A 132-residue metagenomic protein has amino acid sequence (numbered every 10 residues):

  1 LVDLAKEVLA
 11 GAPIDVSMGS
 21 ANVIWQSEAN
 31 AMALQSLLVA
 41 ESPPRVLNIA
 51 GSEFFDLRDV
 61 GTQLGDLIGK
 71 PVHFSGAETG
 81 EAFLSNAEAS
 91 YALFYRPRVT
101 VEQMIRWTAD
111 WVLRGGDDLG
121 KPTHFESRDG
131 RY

Functional and structural regions predicted by a protein language model:
L1-E28, L64: NAD(P)-dependent short-chain dehydrogenase/reductase
L4, A89-S90: Structural element of the ATP-grasp superfamily
V8-A12, L37-E41, I68-P71, F94 (+1 more regions): A general structural signal marking secondary-structure boundaries and capping sites
P13-I14, S36-I49, G116-H124: Core catalytic loop region at the nicotinamide-binding pocket of NAD(P)H-dependent oxidoreductases
Q26-L34, E102-A109: Short, amphipathic alpha-helical "lid/cap" segments that border enzyme active or binding sites
A29-E88, D129-G130: Mid/C-terminal beta-alpha module of Rossmann-like enzyme folds, strongest in SDR-family dehydrogenases/epimerases
V101-Y132: Amphipathic terminal alpha-helices
